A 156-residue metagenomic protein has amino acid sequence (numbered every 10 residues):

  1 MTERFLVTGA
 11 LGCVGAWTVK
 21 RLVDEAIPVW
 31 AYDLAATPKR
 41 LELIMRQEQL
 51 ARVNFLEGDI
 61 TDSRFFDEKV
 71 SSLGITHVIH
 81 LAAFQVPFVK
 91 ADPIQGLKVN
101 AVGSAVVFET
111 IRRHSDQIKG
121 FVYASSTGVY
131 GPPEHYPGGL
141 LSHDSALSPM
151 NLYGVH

Functional and structural regions predicted by a protein language model:
F5-E25: N-terminal Rossmann NAD(P)H-binding glycine-rich loop of SDR-like oxidoreductase domains
T8, Y32, V78-A82, F121-T127: SDR active-site strand-loop-helix element
I27-P38: Conserved glycine-rich Rossmann-like NAD(P)H-binding loop of the short-chain dehydrogenase/reductase
L41-E42, F88-Q95, P132-G138: Conserved catalytic-core motifs of eukaryotic protein kinase domains, centered on the activation segment
E48-T61: Rossmann-fold cofactor-recognition segment
I60-V99: NAD(P)H-binding glycine-rich loop region in Rossmannoid oxidoreductase-like domains and their noncatalytic homologs
A105-N151: Conserved Rossmann-fold NAD(P)-dependent oxidoreductase catalytic core, especially the SDR/UDP-sugar
L152, H156: Active-site helix of classical SDR
